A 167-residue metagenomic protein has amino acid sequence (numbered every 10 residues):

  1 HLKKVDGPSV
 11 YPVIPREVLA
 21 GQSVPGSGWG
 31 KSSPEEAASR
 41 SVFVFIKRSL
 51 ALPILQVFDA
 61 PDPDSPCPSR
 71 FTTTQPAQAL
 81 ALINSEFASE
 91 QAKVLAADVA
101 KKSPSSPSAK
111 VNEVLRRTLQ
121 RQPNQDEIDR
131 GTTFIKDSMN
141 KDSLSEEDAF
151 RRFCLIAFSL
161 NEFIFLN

Functional and structural regions predicted by a protein language model:
H1-T118, Q122, A157-N167: An acidic, gly/pro-interrupted, aromatic-rich
K102-P107, N140-A149: Short, charged, surface-exposed loops that flank catalytic or proteolytic processing sites
K110-V114, R130-G131, A149-F150: Amphipathic alpha-helical segments in structured regions that serve as interaction surfaces
D129-N140: Amphipathic alpha-helical segments that form the core helices of the histone-fold
F153: Globin-like tetrapyrrole-binding proteins
